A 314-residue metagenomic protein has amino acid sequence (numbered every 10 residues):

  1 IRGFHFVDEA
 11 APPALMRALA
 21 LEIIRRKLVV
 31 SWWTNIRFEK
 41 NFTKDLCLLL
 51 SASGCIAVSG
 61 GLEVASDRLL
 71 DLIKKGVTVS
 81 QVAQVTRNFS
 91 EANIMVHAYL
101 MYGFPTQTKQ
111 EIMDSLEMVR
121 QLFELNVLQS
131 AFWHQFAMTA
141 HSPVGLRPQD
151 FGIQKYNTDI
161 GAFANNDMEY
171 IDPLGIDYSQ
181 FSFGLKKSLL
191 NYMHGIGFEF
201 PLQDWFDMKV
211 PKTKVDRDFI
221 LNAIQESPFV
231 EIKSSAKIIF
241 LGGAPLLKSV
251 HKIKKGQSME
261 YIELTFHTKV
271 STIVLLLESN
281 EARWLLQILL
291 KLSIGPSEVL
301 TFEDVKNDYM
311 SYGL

Functional and structural regions predicted by a protein language model:
V7-A10: Glycine-rich Rossmann NAD(P)(H)-binding loop
P12, K40, V270-T272: Residues that cap or initiate secondary-structure elements
P12-A18: Active-site-adjacent beta->alpha loops and helix N-cap segments on the catalytic face of soluble alpha/beta enzymes
I24-K214: A structural motif corresponding to the C-terminal lobe/cap of the Radical SAM core domain
E169-L314: Radical SAM enzyme core and accessory elements
